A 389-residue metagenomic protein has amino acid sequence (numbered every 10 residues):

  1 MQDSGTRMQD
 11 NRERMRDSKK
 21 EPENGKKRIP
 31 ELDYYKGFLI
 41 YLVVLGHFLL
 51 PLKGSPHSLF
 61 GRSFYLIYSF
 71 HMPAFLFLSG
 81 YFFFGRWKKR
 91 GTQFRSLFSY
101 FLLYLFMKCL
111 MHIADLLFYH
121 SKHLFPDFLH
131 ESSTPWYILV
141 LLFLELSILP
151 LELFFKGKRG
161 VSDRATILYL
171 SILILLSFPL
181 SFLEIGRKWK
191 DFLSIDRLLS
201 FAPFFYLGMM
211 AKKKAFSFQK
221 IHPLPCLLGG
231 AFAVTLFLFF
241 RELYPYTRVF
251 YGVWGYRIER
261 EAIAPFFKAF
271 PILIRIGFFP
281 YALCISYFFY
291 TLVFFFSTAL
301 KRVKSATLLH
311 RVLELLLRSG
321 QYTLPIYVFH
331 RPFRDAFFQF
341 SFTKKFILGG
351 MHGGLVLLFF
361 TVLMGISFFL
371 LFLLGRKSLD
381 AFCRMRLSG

Functional and structural regions predicted by a protein language model:
M1-D3, R7-R28: Short, Lys/Arg-rich, polar N-terminal cytosolic tail immediately upstream of the first transmembrane signal-anchor
K19-G389: Alpha-helical transmembrane segments and their immediate juxtamembrane cytosolic regions
